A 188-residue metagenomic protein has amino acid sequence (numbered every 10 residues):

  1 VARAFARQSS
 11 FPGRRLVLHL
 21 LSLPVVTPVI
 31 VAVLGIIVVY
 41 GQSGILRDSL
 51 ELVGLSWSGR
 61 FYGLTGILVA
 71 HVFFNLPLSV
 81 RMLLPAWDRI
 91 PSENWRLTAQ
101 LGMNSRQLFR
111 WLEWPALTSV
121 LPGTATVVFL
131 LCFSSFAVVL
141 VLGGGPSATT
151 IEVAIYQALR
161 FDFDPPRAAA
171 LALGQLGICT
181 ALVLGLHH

Functional and structural regions predicted by a protein language model:
V1-D88, A116-V141, A168-H187: Membrane-water interface segments at the C-terminal ends of transmembrane alpha-helices in multi-pass inner-membrane
F11, N94, M103-S105, F136 (+1 more regions): Membrane-helix interface/capping residues of multi-pass secondary transporters
V38, A137-F163: Glycine-rich helix-loop "coupling/hinge" segments at transmembrane-helix boundaries in multipass transporters
I90-L117, F161: Short helix-to-coil transition segments within interhelical loops that connect adjacent transmembrane helices
T98, R167-A168: Solenoid-repeat scaffolds in large eukaryotic assemblies
G102, V127, T150, D162-P165: Internal, well-ordered domain-core segments that constitute the primary functional module of diverse proteins
R106-Q107, L121, A125, F129 (+2 more regions): A compositional/structural signature marking long, glycine- and acidic/polar-rich segments with frequent tryptophans
